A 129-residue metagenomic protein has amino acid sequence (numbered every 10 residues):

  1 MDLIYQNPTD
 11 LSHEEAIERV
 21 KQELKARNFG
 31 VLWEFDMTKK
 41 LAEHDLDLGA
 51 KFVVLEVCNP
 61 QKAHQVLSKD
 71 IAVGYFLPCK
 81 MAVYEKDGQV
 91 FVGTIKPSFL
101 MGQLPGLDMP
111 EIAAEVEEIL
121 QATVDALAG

Functional and structural regions predicted by a protein language model:
M1-N28: Terminal, regulation- and interaction-focused segments at domain boundaries
K21, T38, Q121: Short glycine-/small-residue-rich flexible loop motifs, especially phosphate/cofactor-binding loops
F29-G30, K40: Active-site rim loops that border cofactor/substrate pockets in soluble metabolic enzymes
L32-E34: General beta-strand structural signal in soluble alpha/beta enzymes
D36-A82: Compact, glycine-rich, soluble single-domain proteins
K80-G106: Beta-strand/loop substructures that line and gate deep hydrophobic ligand-binding cavities in soluble
Q103-G129: Well-ordered alpha/beta subsegment
